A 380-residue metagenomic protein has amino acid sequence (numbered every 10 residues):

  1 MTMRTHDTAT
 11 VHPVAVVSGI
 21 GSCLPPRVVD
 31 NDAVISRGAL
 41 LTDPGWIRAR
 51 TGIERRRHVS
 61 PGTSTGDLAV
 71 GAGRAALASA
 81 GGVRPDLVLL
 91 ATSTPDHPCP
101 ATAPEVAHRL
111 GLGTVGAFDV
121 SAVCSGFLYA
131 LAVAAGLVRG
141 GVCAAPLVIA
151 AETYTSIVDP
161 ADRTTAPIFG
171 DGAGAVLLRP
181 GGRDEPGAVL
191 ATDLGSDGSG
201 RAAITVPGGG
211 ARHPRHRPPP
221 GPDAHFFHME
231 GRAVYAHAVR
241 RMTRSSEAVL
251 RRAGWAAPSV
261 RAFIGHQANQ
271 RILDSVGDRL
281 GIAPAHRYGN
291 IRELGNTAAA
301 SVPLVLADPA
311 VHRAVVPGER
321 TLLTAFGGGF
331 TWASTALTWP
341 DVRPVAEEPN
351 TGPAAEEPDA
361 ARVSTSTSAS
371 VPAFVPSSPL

Functional and structural regions predicted by a protein language model:
T2, G66, V70-G73, P95 (+7 more regions): Claisen-condensing/thiolase-fold acyl-transfer catalytic domains that form or cleave C-C bonds in fatty acid
T2-P61, D162-A236, R240, R244 (+2 more regions): Condensing-enzyme catalytic core mediating Claisen C-C bond formation in acyl metabolism
V17-G19, I47, A76, V88 (+7 more regions): Buried hydrophobic positions in well-ordered alpha/beta secondary-structure cores of metabolic enzymes
S18-G21, A91, S121, P146-E152 (+3 more regions): Short beta-strand segments
L40-A49, H97-G111, V148-Y154, A211 (+2 more regions): Acidic-glycine-rich active-site phosphate/pyrophosphate-binding loop
I53-R55, L87, H108-S121, S156-A161 (+1 more regions): Glycine/charged-rich beta-loop-alpha catalytic/anionic-binding loops adjacent to active sites
A72-D86, R244-R261, P309-A314: Phosphate/pyrophosphate-binding loops at sites that engage ATP/ADP/AMP, CoA/4′-phosphopantetheine, polyphosphate
R139-A173: Flexible, glycine-rich active-site loops centered on histidine and acidic residues that chelate a metal or position
